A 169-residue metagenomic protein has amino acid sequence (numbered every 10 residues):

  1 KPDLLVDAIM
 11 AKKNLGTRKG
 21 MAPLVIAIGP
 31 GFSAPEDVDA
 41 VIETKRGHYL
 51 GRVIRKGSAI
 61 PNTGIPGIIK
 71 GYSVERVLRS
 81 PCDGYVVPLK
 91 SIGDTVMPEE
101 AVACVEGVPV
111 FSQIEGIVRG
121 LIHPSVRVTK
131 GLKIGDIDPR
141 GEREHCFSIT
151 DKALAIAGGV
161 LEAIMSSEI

Functional and structural regions predicted by a protein language model:
K1-I169: Well-ordered secondary-structure scaffolds
